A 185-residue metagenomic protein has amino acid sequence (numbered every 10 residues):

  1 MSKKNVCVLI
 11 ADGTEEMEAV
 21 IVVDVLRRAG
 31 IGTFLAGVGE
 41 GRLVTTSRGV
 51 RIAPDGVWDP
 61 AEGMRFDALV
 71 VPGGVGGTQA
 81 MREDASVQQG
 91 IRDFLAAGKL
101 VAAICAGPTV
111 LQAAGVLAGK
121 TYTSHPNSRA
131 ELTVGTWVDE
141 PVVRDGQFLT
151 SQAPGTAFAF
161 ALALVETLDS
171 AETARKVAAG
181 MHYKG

Functional and structural regions predicted by a protein language model:
M1-A97, V110-A113, A118-G119, E131-D139 (+1 more regions): Extended, subdomain-level signal for the structured scaffold at the beginning of enzyme domains
L35-G37, V101-C105, K120-H125: Short, hydrophobic beta-strand segments that form beta-sheet elements in well-ordered domains
R144: Cytochrome P450 catalytic-domain "roof"
